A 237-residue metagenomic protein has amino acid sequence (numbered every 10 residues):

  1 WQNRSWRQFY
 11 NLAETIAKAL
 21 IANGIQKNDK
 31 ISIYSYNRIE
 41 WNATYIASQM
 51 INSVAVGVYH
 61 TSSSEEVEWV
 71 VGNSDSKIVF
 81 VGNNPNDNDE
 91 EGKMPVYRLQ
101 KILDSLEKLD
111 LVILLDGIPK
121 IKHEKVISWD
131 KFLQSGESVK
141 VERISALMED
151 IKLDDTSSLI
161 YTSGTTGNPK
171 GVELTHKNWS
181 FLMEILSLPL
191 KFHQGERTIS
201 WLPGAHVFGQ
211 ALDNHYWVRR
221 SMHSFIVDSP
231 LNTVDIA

Functional and structural regions predicted by a protein language model:
W1-I46, S63-E68, S128-G136, L174-H176: Conserved AMP-binding/adenylate-forming core of the ANL superfamily
N3-R7, S157-M183: Conserved AMP-binding A3 loop
A17, V67-E68, S145-M148, V234: Short hydrophobic/charged patches on amphipathic alpha-helices used for structural packing and interfaces
N23, M50-Q134: Structural core segment of the AMP-binding/adenylate-forming
K30, Y36-S64, G72-I78, E196-R197 (+1 more regions): A short helix-loop-beta submotif of the ANL/AMP-binding
I31, S48, T156, T162-T165 (+2 more regions): Conserved S/T- and glycine-rich ATP-binding loop of Class I adenylate-forming
V126-I127, E137-Y161, N168, K191-R197: Conserved pre-ATP/AMP-binding loop-to-beta segment of ANL
S180-A237: Conserved AMP-binding/adenylation subdomain of ANL enzymes
